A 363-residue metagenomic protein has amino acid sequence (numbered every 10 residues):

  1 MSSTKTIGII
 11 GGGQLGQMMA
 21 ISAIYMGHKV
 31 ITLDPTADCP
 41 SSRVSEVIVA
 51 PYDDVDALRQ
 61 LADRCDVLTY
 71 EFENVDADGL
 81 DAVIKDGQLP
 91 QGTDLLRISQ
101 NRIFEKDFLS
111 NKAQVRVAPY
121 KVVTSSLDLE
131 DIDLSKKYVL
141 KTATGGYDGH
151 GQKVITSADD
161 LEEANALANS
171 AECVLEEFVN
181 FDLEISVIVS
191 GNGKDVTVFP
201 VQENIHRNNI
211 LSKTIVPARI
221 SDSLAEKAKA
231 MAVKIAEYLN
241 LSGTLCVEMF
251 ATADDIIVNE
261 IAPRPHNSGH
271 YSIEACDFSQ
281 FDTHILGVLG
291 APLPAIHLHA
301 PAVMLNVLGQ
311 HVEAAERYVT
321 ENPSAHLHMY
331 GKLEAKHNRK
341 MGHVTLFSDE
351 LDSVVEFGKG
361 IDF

Functional and structural regions predicted by a protein language model:
M1-Q100, F104-D107: ATP-binding N-terminal substructure of ATP-dependent carboxylate-amine bond-forming enzymes
S3, L286-F363: Peripheral (often C-terminal) accessory segments that flank ATP-dependent C-N-forming ligase machineries
I24, I84, S110, L134 (+1 more regions): Anion (oxyanion) recognition and catalysis
Q60-L61, I132, L167: Structural alpha-helical scaffold elements that stabilize or flank donor/cofactor-binding regions in carbohydrate
Q91-K153, A158: A conserved helix-loop-beta module that forms one wall/lid of the active-site cleft in ATP-utilizing catalytic domains
V123, Q152-S157, I188-N192, V216-A218 (+2 more regions): Short beta-strand-to-turn element immediately C-terminal to the catalytic PLP-Schiff-base lysine in fold type I
L167-I220, E226-V258, A262-H270, F278 (+4 more regions): Phosphate-binding core of ATP-grasp and ATP-grasp-like enzymes
